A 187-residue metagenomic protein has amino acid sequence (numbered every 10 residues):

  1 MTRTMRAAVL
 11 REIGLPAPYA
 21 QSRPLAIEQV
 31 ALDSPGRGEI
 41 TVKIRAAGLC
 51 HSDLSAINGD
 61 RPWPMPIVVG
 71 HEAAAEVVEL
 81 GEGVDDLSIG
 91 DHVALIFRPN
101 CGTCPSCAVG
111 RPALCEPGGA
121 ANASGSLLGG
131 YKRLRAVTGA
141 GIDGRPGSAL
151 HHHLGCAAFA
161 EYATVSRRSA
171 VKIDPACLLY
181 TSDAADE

Functional and structural regions predicted by a protein language model:
M1-A74, A157-V165, C177: Short N-terminal strand-loop motif that marks the start of NAD(P)H/FAD-dependent oxidoreductase cofactor-binding domains
A8-P16, G118-A121, K132, V137-G141: Short regulatory "switch" loops immediately downstream of catalytic or recognition motifs within protein catalytic
I13-G14, V78-G83, R167-R168: Short loop segments at secondary-structure junctions
A31-A47, I57-A108, A113, A121-G129 (+2 more regions): Glycine-rich beta-strand-centered segment in the early N-terminal region that forms part of a ligand/cofactor-binding
Y131-H152, A157-F159: Short Fe-S-cluster ligation motifs
T164, S169, S182: C-terminal helical cap and adjacent loop that interface with cofactors, partners, or active-site loops
A170-L179: Class I SAM-dependent transferase core
Y180-D186: Conserved small/polar residues in nucleotide/adenosyl-binding loops
